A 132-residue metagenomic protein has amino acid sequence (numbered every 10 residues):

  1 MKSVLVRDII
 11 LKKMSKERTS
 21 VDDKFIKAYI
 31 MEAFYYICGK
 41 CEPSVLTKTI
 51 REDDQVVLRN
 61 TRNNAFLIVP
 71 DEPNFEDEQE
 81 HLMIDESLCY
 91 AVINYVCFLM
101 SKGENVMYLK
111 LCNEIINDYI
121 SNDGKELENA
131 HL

Functional and structural regions predicted by a protein language model:
M1-H81, L111-L132: Conserved short "hinge" loops at termini or chain/domain junctions
R18, M100-V106: Charged, low-complexity interaction regions
E32-Y35, Y90-K102: Short, hydrophobic/amphipathic alpha-helical patches that form generic packing surfaces within helical domains
L82-S87: Exposed beta-sheet edge/beta-hairpin loop segments within beta-rich domains
